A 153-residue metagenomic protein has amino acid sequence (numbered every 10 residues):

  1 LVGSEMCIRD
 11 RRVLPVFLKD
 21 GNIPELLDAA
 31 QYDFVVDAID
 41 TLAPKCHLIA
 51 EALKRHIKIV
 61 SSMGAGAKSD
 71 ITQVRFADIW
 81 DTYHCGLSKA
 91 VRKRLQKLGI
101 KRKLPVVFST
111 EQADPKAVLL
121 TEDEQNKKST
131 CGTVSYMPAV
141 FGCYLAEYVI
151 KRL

Functional and structural regions predicted by a protein language model:
L1, L27-A30: A short, aliphatic-rich alpha-helical micro-motif
L1-I8: Short, small-residue-biased leader/transition segments that mark boundaries at the very start of proteins
V2, L14, V35: Conserved Rossmann-like nucleotide-binding pocket used by diverse enzymes that bind dinucleotide cofactors
L14-I23: Conserved SAM/SAH-binding loop
P24-L26, H47-I49, I71-V74, K116-L120: Short, well-ordered secondary-structure micro-motifs
A30-Q31, T41-P44, I59, S69 (+1 more regions): Glycine-rich phosphate/adenylate-binding loop
F34-D78: ADP-ribose/adenylate-binding Rossmann-like module
